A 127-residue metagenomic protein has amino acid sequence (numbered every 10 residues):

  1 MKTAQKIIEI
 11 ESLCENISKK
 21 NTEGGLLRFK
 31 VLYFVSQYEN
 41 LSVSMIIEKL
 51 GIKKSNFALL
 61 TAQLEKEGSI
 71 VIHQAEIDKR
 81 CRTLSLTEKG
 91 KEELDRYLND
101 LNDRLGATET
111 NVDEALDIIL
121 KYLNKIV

Functional and structural regions predicted by a protein language model:
M1-T22: N-terminal leader segment of winged-helix/HTH proteins
K6, L26-L27, K89: N-terminal positioning helix adjacent to the helix-turn-helix/winged-helix DNA-binding module
C14, F57, G68, L94-Y97 (+2 more regions): Hydrophobic recognition helices of helix-based DNA-binding modules
E15-K53: N-terminal helix-turn-helix DNA-binding core of bacterial DNA-binding proteins
G24, L86, N111-V112: Alpha-helical hairpin
E39-R82: Canonical helix-turn-helix DNA-binding module
E76-Y97: Basic, amphipathic "hinge/linker" alpha-helix immediately C-terminal to the N-terminal HTH DNA-binding motif
R96-V127: Terminal interaction helix/tail motif
